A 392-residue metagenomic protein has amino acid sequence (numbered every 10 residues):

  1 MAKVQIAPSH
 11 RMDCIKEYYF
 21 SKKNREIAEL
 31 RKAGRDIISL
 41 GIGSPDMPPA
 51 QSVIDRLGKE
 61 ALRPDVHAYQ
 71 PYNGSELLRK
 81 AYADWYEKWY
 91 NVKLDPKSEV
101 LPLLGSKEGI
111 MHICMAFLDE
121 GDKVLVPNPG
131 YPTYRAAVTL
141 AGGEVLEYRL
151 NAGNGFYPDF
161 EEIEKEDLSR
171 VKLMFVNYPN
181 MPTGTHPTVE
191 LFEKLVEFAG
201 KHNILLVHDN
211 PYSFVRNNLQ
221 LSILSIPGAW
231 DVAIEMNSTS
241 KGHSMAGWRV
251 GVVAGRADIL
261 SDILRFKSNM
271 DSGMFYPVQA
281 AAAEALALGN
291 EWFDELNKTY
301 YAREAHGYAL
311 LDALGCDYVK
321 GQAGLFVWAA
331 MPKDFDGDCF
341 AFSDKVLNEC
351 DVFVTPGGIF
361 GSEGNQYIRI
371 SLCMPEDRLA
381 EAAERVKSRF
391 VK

Functional and structural regions predicted by a protein language model:
M1-P8, D13-Y18, K23, A28-I37 (+2 more regions): PLP-dependent class I/II
A68-Y69, Y212: Intrinsically disordered, tyrosine-centered linear signaling motifs in cytosolic regions
Y69-L103: Conserved N-terminal alpha-helix of the aminotransferase class I/II PLP-enzyme fold
